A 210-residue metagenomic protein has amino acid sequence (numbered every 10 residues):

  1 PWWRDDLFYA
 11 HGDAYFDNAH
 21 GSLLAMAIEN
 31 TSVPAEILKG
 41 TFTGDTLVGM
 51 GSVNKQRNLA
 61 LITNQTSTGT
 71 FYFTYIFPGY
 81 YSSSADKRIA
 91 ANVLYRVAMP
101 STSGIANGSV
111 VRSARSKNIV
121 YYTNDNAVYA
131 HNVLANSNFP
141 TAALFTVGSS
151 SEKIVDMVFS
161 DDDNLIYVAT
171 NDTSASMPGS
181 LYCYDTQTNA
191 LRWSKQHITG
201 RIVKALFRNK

Functional and structural regions predicted by a protein language model:
P1-R4, A10-A14, T43-L59, M99 (+3 more regions): Repeated scaffold domains used in trafficking and secretory/extracellular systems, primarily beta-propellers
D6-D17, L24-A25, R57-Q65, N118-T123 (+1 more regions): Short beta-strand elements that form the blades of beta-propeller/WD-repeat-like and other beta-sheet-rich scaffold
F16-M26, S67-F77, N126-N132, A175-Y182: Structural motif
I28-T31, G79-Y81, V133-N136, D185-T188: Short loop/turn segments that connect beta-strands within beta-propeller blades
V33-T41, A90-S103, F139-G148, A190-Q196: A short beta-strand motif characteristic of beta-propeller blades
S67-G69, Y80-S84, R88-G104, S116 (+5 more regions): Polar, enzyme-active/binding microenvironments
N124-D125, Y129, V133-L134, F139-D172 (+1 more regions): Intrinsically disordered, low-complexity segments enriched in Gly and acidic/Ser/Thr residues that form flexible
